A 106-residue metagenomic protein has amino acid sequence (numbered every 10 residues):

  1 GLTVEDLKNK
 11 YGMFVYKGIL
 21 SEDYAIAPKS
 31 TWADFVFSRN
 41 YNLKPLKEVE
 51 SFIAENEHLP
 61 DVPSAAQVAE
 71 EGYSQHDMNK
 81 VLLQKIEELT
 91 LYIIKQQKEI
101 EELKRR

Functional and structural regions predicted by a protein language model:
T3-M78, E99-R106: C-terminal intramolecular chaperone/autoprocessing and neck/assembly modules of extracellular spikes and adhesins
E57, T90-I93: Short leucine-rich amphipathic alpha-helical surface patches
Y73, L83-Q84, Y92: Residue-level recognition of hydrophobic positions within alpha-helical transmembrane segments
